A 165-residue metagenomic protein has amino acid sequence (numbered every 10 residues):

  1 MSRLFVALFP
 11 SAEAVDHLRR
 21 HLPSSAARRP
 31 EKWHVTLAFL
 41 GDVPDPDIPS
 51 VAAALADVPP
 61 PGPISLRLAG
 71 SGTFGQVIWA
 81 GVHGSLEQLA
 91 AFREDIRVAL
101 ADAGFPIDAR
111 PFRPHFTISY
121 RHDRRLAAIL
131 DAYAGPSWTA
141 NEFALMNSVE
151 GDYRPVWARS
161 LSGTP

Functional and structural regions predicted by a protein language model:
M1-P165: Histidine-dependent nucleotide/RNA phosphoesterase domain, centered on the 2H-phosphoesterase fold with its duplicated
